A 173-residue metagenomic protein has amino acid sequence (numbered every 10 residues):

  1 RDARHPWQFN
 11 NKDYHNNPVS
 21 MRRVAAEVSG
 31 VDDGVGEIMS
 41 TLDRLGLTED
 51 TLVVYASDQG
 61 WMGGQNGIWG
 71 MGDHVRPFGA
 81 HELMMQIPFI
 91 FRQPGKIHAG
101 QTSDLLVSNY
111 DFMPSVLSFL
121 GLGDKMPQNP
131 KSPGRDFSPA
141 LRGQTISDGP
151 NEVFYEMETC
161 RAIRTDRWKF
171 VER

Functional and structural regions predicted by a protein language model:
R1-S20, M62-M71: Active-site His/acidic residue clusters
W7-T51: A long, amphipathic alpha-helix that forms part of the scaffold/cap immediately adjacent to metal-dependent active
Y14-E27, V75-P77, K96-V107, L120-Q128: Active-site rim elements
V24-V31, V35, L52-S57, P88-F91 (+1 more regions): Beta-strand elements within well-structured catalytic alpha/beta cores of enzymes that handle phosphate/sulfate esters
A25, D50, M84-I87, G134 (+2 more regions): A structure-centric signal for secondary-structure junctions around beta-strands
S40-I97, S108: Histidine-centered active-site microenvironments of extracellular/periplasmic hydrolases and transferases
W61-D73, L105-M113, L117-R173: C-terminal cap/loop subdomain of S1 sulfatases and analogous C-terminal strand-loop tails that border
